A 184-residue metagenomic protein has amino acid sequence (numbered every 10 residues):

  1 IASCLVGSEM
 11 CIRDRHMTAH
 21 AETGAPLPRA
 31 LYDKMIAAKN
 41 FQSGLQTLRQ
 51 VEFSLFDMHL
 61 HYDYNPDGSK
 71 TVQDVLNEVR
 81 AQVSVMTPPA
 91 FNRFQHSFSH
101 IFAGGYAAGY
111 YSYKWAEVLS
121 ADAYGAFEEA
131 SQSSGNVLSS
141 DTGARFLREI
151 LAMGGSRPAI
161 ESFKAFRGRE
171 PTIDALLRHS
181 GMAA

Functional and structural regions predicted by a protein language model:
I1-G7, I12: Single conserved hydrophobic/aromatic residue that forms the stacking wall/gate of nucleotide- or nucleobase-binding
R15, D33, M58, H96-H100 (+6 more regions): Flexible, active-site-adjacent loop/turn segments at secondary-structure boundaries
R15-S54: Polar, glycine-rich mid-to-C-terminal structural blocks that act as macromolecule-binding/assembly scaffolds
H16-H20, G24-A25, Y62, P66-D67 (+1 more regions): Inter-helical turn/loop segments and adjacent helix faces that build the functional surface of alpha-helical bundle
A21-D33, V83-S97: Active-site-adjacent bridging/hinge elements
G44-D63, V72, Q82-M86, F91 (+3 more regions): C-terminal substrate/ligand-recognition segments
T71-Q82, A90-H96, E117-A121, E129-L147: Active/binding-pocket-proximal capping segment
G135-A184: C-terminal amphipathic alpha-helical interaction region
